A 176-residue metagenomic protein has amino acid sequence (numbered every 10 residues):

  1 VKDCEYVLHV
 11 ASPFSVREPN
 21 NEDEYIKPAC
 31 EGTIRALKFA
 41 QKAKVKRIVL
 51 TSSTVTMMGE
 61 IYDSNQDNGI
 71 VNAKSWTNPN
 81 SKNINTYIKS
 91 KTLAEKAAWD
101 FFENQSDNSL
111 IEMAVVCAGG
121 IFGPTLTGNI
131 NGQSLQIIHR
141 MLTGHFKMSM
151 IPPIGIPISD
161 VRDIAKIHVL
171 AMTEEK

Functional and structural regions predicted by a protein language model:
V1-E31, A43: NAD(P)H-binding glycine-rich loop region in Rossmannoid oxidoreductase-like domains and their noncatalytic homologs
P13, S53-I84, L126: Active-site "gating" loop of Rossmann-like NAD(P)-dependent oxidoreductase/epimerase domains
Y25-T33, V49, V55, K91 (+1 more regions): Short alpha-helix in the Rossmann-fold core of NAD(P)-dependent oxidoreductases
P79-M113: Active-site Tyr-X1-5-Lys
N83-T86, G123-I130, M150-R162: Glycine-rich "substrate-gating" loop/helix at the edge of Rossmann-like oxidoreductase active sites
D107-L110, G123-I138, L170-K176: Glycine/proline-rich active-site loop of Rossmann-fold NAD(P)-dependent oxidoreductases
I138-K176: Alpha-helical substrate-binding/gating segment
